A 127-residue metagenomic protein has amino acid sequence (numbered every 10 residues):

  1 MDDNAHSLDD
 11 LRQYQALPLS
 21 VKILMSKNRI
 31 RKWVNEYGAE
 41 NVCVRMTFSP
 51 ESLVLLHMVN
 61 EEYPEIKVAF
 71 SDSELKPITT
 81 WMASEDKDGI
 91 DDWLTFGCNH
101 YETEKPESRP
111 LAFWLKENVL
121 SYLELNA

Functional and structural regions predicted by a protein language model:
M1-A127: Nucleotide-activated chemistry modules centered on ATP-dependent adenylation/adenylyltransferase
